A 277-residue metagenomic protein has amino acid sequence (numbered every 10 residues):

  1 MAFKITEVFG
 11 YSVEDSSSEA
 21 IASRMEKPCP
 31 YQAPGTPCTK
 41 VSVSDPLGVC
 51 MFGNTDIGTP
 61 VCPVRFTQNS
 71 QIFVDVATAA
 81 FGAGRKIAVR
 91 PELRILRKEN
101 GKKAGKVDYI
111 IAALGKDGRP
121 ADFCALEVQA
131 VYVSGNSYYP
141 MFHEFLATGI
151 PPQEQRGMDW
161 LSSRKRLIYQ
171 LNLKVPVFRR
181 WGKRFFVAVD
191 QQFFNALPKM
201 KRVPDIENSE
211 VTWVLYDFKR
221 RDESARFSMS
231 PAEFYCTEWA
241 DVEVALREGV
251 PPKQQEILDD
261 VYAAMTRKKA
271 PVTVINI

Functional and structural regions predicted by a protein language model:
M1-S42, T148, P152-I277: Non-catalytic C-terminal interaction segments of nucleic acid-processing enzymes
F9, P34, L47, F52 (+2 more regions): Feature targets compositionally biased, intrinsically disordered low-complexity regions with long contiguous runs
E14-G82: An N-terminal, globular interaction/scaffold subdomain
P46-T55, F123-Q129, T148-P151: Short N-terminal helix-initiation segments at or just after the protein's N-terminus
F66-K103, M200, N208-E233: Short N-terminal secondary-structure initiator segments
V76-Y138: Active-site metal-binding core of divalent-cation-utilizing nuclease and nuclease-like domains
E127-L161: Short beta-strand-loop-alpha-helix junction that forms the active-site gateway of nucleic-acid-processing nucleases
